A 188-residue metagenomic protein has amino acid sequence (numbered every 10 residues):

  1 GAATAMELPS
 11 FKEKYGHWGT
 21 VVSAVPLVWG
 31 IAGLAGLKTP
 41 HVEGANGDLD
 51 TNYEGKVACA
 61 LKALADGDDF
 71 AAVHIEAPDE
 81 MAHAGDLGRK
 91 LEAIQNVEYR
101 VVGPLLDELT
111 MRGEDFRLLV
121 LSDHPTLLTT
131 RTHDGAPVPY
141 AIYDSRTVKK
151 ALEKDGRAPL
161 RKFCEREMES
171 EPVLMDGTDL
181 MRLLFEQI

Functional and structural regions predicted by a protein language model:
G1-I188: Feature captures the catalytic ectodomains and active-site-proximal regions of enzymes that hydrolyze or transfer
